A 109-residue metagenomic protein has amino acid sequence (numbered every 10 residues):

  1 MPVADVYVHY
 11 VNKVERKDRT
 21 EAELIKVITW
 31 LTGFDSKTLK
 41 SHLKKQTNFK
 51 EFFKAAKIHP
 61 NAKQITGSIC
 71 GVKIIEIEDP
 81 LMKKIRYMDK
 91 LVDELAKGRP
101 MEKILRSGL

Functional and structural regions predicted by a protein language model:
M1-L109: A charge-rich, low-complexity, intrinsically flexible signal that marks solvent-exposed coils, linkers, repeats
